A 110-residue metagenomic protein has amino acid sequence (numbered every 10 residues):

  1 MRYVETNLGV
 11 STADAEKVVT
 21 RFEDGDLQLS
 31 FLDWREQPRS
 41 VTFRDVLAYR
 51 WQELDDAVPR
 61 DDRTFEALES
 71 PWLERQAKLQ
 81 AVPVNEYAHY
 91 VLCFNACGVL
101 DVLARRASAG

Functional and structural regions predicted by a protein language model:
M1-G110: Surface-exposed, interaction-prone regions used to assemble/regulate multi-protein complexes
